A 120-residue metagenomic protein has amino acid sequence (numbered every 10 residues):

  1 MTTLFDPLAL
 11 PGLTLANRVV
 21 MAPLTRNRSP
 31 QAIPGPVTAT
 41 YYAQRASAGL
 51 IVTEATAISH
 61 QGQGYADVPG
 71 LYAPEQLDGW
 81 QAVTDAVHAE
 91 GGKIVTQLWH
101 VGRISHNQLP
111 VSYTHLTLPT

Functional and structural regions predicted by a protein language model:
M1-V20: N-terminal amphipathic alpha-helix/helix-capping segment at the start of soluble metabolic enzymes
R18-V20, L50, K93-V95: Structural preference for beta-strand elements that scaffold enzyme active sites
M21, R45, V87, T96: Conserved, mostly hydrophobic/aromatic
T25-G35, P69-L71: Active-site mouth loops of central-metabolism enzymes
T40-I58: Catalytic domains of carbohydrate-active enzymes, especially glycoside hydrolases
E54-E75, H100-L109: Glycine-rich, proline-tolerant flexible connector loops at the mouths of alpha/beta enzymes
Y72-G92: Alpha-helix-loop-beta-strand connector modules within alpha/beta enzyme cores
T114-T120: Conserved small/polar residues in nucleotide/adenosyl-binding loops
